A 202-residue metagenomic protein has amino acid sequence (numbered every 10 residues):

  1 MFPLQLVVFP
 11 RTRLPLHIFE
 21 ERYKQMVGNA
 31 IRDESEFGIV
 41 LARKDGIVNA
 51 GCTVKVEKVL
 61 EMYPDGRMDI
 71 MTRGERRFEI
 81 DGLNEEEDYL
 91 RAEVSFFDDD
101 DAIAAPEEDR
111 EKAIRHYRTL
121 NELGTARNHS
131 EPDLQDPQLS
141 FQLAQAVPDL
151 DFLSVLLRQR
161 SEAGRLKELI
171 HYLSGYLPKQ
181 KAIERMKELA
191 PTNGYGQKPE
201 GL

Functional and structural regions predicted by a protein language model:
M1-L202: N-terminal low-complexity, acidic/polar interaction/targeting segments
